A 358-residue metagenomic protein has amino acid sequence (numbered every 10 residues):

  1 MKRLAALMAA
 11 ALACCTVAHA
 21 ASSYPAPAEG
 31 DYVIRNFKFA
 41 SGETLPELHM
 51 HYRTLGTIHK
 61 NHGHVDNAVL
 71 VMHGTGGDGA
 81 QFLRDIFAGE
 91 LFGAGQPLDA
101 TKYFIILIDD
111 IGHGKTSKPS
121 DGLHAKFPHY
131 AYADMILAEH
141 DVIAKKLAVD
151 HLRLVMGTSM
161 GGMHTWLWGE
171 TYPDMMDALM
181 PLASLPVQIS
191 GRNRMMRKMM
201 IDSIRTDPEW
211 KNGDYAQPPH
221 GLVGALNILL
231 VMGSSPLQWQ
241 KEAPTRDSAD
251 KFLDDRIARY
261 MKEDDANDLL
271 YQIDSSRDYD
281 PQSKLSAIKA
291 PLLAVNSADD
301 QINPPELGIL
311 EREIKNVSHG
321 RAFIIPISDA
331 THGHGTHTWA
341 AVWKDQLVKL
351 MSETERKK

Functional and structural regions predicted by a protein language model:
R53-D121: N-terminal cap/lid subdomain of alpha/beta-hydrolase-fold enzymes
A133-R153: Conserved acidic catalytic loop of the alpha/beta-hydrolase fold
D150-N193: Conserved hydrolase catalytic core segment
M175-R259: Alpha/beta-hydrolase-fold enzymes
D268-K284: Active-site nucleophile elbow and catalytic-triad environment of alpha/beta-hydrolase enzymes
I288, A294-N296: Short beta-strand/loop motif that positions the catalytic acidic residue of the alpha/beta-hydrolase fold
Q301-I309: Conserved alpha/beta-hydrolase "acid-adjacent" motif
V317-K358: Catalytic active-site module of serine/aspartate enzymes centered on a nucleophile-bearing elbow/loop
